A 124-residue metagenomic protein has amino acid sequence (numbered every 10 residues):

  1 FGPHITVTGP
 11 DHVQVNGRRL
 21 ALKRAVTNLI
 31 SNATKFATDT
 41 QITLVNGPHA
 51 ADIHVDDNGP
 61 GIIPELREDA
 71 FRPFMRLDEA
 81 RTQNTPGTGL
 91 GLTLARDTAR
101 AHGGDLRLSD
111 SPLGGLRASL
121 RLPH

Functional and structural regions predicted by a protein language model:
H4-V13, L113: Conserved catalytic submotifs in the C-terminal HATPase_c
L22-K23: A residue-level detector for a conserved hydrophobic packing site within the catalytic ATP-binding domain
D39-H49: Short beta-strand/loop element within the Bergerat-fold HATPase_c
D57: Acidic ATP/Mg2+-coordinating residue in the GHKL
I62-R76: Short conserved segment of the HATPase_c
G91, A95: Short alpha-helical Gxxx[C/S/T] motif in the catalytic ATP-binding
